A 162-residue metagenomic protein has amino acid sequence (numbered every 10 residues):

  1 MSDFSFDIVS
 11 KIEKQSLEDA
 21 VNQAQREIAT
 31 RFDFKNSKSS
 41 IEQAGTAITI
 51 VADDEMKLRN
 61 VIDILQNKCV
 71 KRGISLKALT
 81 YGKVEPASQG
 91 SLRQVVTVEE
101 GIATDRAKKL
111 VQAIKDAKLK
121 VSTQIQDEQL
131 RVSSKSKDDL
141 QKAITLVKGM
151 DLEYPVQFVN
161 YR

Functional and structural regions predicted by a protein language model:
M1, S40-Q43: Short, flexible turn/loop "capping" segments at secondary-structure junctions
D3-S10, E85-Q89, R93-E100: An anionic oxygen-ligand recognition environment, strongly enriched in 2H phosphoesterase
F6, K11-E18, R26, T30-R31 (+6 more regions): Short Lys/Arg-rich amphipathic alpha-helical segments
K11-D19, T97-T104: Short, surface-exposed ligand-recognition loops at beta-strand->loop->(often short) alpha-helix junctions that present
T30-K38, A78-G82, A107-L119: Short amphipathic beta-strand starts and helix->beta connectors
E42, R93-R162: Positively charged, low-complexity, intrinsically disordered RNA-binding extensions
K57-V95: Helix-adjacent hinge/juxtasegments
